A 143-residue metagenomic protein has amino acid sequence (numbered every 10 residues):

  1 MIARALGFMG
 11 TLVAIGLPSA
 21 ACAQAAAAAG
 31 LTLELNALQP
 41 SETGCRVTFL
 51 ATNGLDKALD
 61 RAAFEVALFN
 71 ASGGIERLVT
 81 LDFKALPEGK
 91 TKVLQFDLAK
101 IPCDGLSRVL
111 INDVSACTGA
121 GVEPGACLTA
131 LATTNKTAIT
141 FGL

Functional and structural regions predicted by a protein language model:
M1-M9, S19: Bacterial N-terminal signal peptides that target proteins for export
L17-A25: Sec/Tat signal peptide C-region and signal peptidase I cleavage site
A21, G44-R46, P102-D104, A116-T118 (+1 more regions): Sequence contexts marking disulfide-bonded cysteines in secreted/extracellular proteins
Q24-R77, K84: N-terminal secretory signal peptides
R77-T118: Short, solvent-exposed, Trp/other aromatic-anchored flexible loops in extracytoplasmic proteins
D113-L143: Surface-exposed edge beta-strand/loop patches
